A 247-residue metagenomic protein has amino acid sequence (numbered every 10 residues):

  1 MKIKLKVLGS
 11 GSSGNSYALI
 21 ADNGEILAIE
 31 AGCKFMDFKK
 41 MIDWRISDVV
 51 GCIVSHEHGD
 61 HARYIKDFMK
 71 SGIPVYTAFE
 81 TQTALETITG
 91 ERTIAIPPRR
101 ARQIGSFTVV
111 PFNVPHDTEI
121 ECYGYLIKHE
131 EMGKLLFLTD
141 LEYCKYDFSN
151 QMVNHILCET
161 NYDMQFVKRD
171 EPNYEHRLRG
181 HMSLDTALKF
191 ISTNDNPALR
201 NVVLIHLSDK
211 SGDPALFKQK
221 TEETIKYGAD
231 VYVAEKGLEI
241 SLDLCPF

Functional and structural regions predicted by a protein language model:
M1-W44, E121-D140, H155: Conserved beta-strand hairpin/beta-sheet module of binuclear metal-dependent hydrolase folds, prominently
L19, H56, V109, D140 (+2 more regions): Divalent metal-coordination and catalytic microenvironments
E25, K34-E80: Active-site metal-binding motif and surrounding structural segment of the metallo-beta-lactamase
E57-R63, Q82-A84, D117-E119, Y143-Y146 (+2 more regions): Active-site environment of divalent metal-dependent phosphoester hydrolases
R63-G72, T87-I88, G212-K220: Metal-dependent catalytic neighborhoods of phosphoester/phosphodiester hydrolases
A78-M132: Metallo-beta-lactamase
S149-K236: Cap/insert and terminal regions of metallo-dependent hydrolase folds
P246: Catalytic phosphate/metal-binding cores of nucleic-acid and nucleotide-processing enzymes, i.e., regions that mediate
